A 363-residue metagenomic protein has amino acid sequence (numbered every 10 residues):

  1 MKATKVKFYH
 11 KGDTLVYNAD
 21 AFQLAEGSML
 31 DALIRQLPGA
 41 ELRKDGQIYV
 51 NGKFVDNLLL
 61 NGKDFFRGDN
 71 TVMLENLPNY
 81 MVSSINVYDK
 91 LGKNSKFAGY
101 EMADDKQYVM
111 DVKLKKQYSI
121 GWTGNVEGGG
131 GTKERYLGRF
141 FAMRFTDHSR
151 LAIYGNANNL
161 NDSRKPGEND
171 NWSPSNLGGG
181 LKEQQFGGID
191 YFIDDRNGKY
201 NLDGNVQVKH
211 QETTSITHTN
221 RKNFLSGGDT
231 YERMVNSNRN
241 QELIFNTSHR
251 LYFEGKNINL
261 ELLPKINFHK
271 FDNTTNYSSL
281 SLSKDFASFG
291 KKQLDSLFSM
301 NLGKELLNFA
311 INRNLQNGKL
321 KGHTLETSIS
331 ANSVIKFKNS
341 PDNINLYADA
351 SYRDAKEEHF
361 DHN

Functional and structural regions predicted by a protein language model:
M1-Q23, R43-D45, N51-V55, D89 (+1 more regions): Short, acidic, small-residue-rich periplasmic hinge/interaction motif at the N-terminus of Gram-negative outer-membrane
G12-T14, R43-D45, K53-V55, Y80-V82 (+3 more regions): Extracytoplasmic
L24-S28: Soluble non-cytosolic domains of exported or imported proteins
D31-F66, S84, N94-D104: Extracytoplasmic beta-strand/coil segments of soluble accessory domains associated with Gram-negative outer-membrane
K63-G92, D147: Short acidic/polar hinge/loop motifs at secondary-structure boundaries that mediate gating or recognition
G68-T71, L91-E134, H148-N363: Primarily recognizes Gram-negative and organellar outer-membrane beta-barrels
